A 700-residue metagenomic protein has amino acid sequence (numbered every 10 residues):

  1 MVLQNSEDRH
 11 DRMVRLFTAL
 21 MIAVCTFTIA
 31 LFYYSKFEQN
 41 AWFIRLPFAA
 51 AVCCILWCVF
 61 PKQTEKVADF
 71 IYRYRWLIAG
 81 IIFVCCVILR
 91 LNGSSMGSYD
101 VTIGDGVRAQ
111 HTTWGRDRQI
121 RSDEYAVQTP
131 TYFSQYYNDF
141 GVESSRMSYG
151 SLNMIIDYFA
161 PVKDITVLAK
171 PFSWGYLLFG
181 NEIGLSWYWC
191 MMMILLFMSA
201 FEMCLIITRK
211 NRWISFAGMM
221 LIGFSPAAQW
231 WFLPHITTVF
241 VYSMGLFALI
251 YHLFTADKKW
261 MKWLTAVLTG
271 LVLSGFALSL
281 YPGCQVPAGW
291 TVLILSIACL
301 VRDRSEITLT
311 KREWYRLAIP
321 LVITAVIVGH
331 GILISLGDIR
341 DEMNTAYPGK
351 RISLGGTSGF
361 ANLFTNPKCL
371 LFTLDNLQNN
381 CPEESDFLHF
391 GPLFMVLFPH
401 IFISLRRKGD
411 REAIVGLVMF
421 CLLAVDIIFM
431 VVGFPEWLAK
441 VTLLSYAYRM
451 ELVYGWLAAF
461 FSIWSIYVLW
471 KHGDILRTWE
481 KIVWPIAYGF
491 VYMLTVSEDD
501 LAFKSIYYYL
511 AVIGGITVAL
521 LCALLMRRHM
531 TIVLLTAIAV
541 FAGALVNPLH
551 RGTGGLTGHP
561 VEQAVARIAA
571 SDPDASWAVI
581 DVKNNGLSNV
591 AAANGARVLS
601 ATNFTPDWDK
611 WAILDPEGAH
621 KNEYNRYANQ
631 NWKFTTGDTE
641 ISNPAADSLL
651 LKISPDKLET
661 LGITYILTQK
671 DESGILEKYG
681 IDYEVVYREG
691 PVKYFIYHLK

Functional and structural regions predicted by a protein language model:
M1-A23, Q39-L91: Start-transfer (signal-anchor) and selected internal transmembrane alpha helices of multi-pass inner/ER membrane
S35-F43, I183, W187, A227-T238 (+4 more regions): Membrane-helix boundary/interfacial segments in multi-pass membrane proteins
Y72-R90, P320-V328, L525-R551: Internal/C-terminal transmembrane anchor helices
G97-V241: Active-site lumenal/periplasmic loops and adjacent helix-entry segments of GT-C-fold, multi-pass membrane
T129-V162, K170-S173, L545-K700: Soluble catalytic regions of membrane-associated enzymes that act on cell-envelope and secretory-pathway components
F197-M203, R212-D303, E313-G337, P485-T495 (+1 more regions): Membrane-embedded helix bundles of polyisoprenyl
G331-G416: Periplasmic/ER-lumenal interhelical loops and adjacent helix-loop junctions in multi-pass membrane proteins
L476-A570, S576-L587, F604: Transmembrane helical bundles and short interhelical boundary loops of multi-pass, membrane-embedded
